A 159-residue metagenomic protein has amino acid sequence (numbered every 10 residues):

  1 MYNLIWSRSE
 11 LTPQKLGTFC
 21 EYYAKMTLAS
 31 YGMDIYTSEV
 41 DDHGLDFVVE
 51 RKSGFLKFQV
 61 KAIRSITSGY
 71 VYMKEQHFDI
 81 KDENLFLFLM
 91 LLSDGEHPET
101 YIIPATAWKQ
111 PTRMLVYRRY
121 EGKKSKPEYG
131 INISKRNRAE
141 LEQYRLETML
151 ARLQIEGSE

Functional and structural regions predicted by a protein language model:
M1-H43, V48-E159: Mixed-charge (Asp/Glu-Lys/Arg
